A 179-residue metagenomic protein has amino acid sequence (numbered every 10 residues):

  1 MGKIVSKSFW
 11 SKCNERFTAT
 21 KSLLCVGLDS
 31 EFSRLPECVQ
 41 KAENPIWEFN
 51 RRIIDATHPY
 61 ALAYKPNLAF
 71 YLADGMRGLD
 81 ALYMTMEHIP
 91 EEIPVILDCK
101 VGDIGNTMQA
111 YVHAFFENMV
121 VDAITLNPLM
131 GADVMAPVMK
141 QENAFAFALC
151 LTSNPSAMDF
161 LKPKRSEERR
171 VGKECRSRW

Functional and structural regions predicted by a protein language model:
G2-N67, Y71-E92: Conserved N-terminal beta1-alpha1 strand-loop-helix module at the mouth
L24-L28, Y64-P66, V95-L97, I124-L126 (+1 more regions): Hydrophobic faces of well-ordered beta-strands that scaffold small-molecule active sites in alpha/beta enzyme cores
E31-F32, D103-R176: Conserved anion-binding
A61-A63, E92-V95, E117-D122: Short, surface-exposed connector motifs at secondary-structure boundaries
A69-G75, K100-M108: Conserved PLP phosphate-binding loop immediately N-terminal to the Schiff-base lysine helix in PLP-dependent enzymes
I89-P90, P94-L97, G102: N-terminal start-of-domain structural block
